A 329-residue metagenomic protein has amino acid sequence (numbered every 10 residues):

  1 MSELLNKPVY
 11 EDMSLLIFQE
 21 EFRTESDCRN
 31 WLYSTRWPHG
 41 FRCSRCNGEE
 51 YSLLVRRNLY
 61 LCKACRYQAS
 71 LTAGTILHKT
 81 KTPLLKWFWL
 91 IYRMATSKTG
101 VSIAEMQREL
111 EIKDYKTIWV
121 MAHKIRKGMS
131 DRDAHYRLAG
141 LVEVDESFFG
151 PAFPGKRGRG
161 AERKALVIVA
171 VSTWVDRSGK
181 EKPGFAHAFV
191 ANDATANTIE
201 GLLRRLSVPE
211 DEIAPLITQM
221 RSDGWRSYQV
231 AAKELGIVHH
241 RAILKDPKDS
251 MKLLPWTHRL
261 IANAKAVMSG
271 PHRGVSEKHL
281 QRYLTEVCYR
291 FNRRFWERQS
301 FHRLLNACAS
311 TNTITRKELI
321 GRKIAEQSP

Functional and structural regions predicted by a protein language model:
M1-P329: Residue-level recognition of single "structural anchor" positions that define or cap local secondary structure
